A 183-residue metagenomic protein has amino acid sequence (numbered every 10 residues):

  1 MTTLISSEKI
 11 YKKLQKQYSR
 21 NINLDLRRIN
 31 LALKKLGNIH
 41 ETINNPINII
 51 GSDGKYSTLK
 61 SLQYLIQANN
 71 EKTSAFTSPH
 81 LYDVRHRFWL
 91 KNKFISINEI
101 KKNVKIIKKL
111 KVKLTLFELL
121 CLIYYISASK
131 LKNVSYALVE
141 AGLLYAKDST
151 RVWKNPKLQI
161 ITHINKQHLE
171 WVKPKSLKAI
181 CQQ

Functional and structural regions predicted by a protein language model:
M1-I22: Charged, amphipathic alpha-helical linker segments immediately N-terminal to NTP-binding catalytic cores
Y11-K13, K157-N165: Gly-rich Lys/Arg/Thr-decorated short loops/hinges at beta-loop-alpha junctions or inter-strand turns that position
R20, L26, L33-K34, I39-I43 (+3 more regions): ATP-dependent carboxylate-amine ligase catalytic core
N48, W89, I160: Conserved beta-strand segments that form the floor/walls of ligand-binding pockets within enzyme and binding domains
N48-L62: Glycine-rich phosphate-binding P-loop
Q63, Q183: Histidine-anchored nucleotide/phosphate-binding helix
